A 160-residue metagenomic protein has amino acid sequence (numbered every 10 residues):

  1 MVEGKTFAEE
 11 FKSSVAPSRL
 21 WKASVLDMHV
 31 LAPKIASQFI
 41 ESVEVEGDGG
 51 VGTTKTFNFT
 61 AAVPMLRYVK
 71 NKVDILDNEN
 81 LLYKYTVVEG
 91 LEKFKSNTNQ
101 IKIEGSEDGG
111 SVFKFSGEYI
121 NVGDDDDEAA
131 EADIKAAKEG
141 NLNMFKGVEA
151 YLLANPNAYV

Functional and structural regions predicted by a protein language model:
M1-G50: Hydrophobic ligand-binding cavity/cleft-lining segments
G4-E10, I40, T54, Y68 (+3 more regions): Intrinsic-disorder/low-complexity, polar/charged segments enriched in Ser/Thr/Lys/Arg/Asp/Glu/Gln
E9-F11, V69-I75, N97-G105: Hydrophobic/aromatic beta-strand elements that line small-molecule binding cavities or substrate pockets in beta-rich
P17-S18, D48-G49, D74-L81, K102-V112: A short, structured loop/turn motif at beta-sheet edges
L20-S24, K55, V73, Y85 (+1 more regions): Hydrophobic pocket/interface hotspot
S37, V45, F145-V160: Short, highly charged C-terminal tails/helix-capping segments
T54-A62, K84-G90: Short beta-strand segments that buttress and anchor functional surface loops
T86-N143: Beta-strand/loop substructures that line and gate deep hydrophobic ligand-binding cavities in soluble
